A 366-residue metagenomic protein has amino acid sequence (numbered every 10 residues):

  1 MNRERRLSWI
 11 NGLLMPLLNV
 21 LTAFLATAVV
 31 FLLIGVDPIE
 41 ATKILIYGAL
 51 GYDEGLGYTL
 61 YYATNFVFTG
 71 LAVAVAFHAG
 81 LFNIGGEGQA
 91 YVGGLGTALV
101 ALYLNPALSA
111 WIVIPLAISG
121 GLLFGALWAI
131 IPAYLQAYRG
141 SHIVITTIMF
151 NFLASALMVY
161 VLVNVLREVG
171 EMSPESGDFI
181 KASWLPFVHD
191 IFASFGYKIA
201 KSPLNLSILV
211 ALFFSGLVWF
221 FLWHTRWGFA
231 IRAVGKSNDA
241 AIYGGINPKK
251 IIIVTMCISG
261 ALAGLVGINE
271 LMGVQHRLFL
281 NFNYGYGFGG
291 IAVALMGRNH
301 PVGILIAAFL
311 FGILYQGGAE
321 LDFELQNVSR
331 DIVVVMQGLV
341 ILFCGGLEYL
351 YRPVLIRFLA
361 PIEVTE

Functional and structural regions predicted by a protein language model:
M1-T22, A28-V29, K236, Y243-K250 (+1 more regions): Cytosolic-side transmembrane-helix boundaries in multi-pass membrane proteins
P16-L32, T69-V73, G94-V100, L122-L127 (+6 more regions): Hydrophobic core segments of alpha-helical transmembrane domains in multi-pass membrane transport and ion-translocation
A28-A49, L166-D178: Interfacial/capping segments of alpha-helical transmembrane domains
V29-I34, I44-L104, I118, L122-S141 (+3 more regions): Single transmembrane alpha-helix segments in multi-pass membrane proteins
G35-E40, F77-G96, A137-T146, A230 (+4 more regions): Short, non-helical or kinked segments that cap or interrupt transmembrane helices
T147, N151-H224, T365: Transmembrane helix-bundle core of multi-pass membrane transporters and related energy-transducing complexes
F192-R277, P301-V302, I306: Helix-loop-helix "hairpin" substructures at the membrane interface of multi-pass membrane proteins
C257-G338: Transmembrane alpha-helical segments in multi-pass inner-membrane proteins
